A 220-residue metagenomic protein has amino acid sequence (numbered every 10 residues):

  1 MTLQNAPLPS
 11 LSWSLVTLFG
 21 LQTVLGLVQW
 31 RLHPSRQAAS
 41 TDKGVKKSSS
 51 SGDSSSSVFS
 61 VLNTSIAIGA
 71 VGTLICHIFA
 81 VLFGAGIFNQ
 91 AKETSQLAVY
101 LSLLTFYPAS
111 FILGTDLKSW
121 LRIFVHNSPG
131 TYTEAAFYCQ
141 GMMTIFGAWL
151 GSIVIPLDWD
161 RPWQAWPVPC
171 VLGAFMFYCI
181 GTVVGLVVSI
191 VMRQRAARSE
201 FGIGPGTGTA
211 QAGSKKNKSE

Functional and structural regions predicted by a protein language model:
M1-L15, R31-S35, I75-A98, T115 (+1 more regions): Membrane-lumen (extracellular) interface motif
N5-Q22, S56-A70, F88-F106, Y132-M143 (+1 more regions): Transmembrane alpha-helices of multi-pass eukaryotic membrane proteins
F19-A38, C76-F79, S110: Canonical alpha-helical transmembrane segments
G26-P34, A91, Y100-W120, C139-G141 (+3 more regions): Cytoplasm-facing ends of alpha-helical transmembrane segments in multi-pass membrane proteins
W30-D53, K118-L121: Membrane-helix interface/capping segments
S40-G52, A197-E220: Non-transmembrane, juxtamembrane loop and terminal tail segments of multi-pass eukaryotic membrane proteins
T115-Y132: Membrane-helix boundary/interface segments in integral membrane proteins
A135-C139, L157, R161-G204: Structured partner-binding subdomains within large eukaryotic complex subunits
